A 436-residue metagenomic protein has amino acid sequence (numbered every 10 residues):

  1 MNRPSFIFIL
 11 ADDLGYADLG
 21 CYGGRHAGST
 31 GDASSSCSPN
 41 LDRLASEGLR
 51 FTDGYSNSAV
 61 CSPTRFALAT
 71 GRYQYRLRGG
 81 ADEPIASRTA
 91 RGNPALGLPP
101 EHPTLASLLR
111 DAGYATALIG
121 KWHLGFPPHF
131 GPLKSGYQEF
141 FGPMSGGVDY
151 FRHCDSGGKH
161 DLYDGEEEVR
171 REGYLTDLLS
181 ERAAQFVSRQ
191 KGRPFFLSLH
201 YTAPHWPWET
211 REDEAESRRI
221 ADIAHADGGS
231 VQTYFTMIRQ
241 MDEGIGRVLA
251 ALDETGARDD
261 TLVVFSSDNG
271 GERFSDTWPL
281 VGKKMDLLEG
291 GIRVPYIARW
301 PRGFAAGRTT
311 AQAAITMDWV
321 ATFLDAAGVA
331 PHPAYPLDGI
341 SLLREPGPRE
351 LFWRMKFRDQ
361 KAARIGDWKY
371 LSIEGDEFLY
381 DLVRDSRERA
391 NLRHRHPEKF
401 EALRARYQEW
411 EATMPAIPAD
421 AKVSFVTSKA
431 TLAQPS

Functional and structural regions predicted by a protein language model:
M1-E377, L382-A405, E409-A412, I417-S436: Formylglycine-dependent sulfatase
